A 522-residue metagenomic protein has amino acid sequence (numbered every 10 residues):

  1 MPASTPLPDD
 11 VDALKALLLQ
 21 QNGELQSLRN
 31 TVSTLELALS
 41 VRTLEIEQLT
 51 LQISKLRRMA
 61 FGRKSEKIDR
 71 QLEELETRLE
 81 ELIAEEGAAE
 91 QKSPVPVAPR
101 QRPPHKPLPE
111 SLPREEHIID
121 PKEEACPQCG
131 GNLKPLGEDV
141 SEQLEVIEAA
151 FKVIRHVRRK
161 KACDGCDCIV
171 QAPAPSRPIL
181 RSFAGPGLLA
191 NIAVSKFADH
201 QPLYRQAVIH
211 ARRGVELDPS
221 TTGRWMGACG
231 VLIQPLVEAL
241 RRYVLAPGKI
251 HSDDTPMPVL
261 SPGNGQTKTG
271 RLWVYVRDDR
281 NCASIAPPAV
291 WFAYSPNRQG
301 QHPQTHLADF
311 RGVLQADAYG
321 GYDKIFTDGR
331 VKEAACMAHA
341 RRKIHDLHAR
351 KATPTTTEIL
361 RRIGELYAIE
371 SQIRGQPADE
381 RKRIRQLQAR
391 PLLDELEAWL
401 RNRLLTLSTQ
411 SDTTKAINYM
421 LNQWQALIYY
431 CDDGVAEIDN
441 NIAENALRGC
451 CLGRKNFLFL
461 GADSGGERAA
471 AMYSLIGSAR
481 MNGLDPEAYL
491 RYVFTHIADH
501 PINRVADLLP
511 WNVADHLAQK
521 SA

Functional and structural regions predicted by a protein language model:
M1-F183, H251-S252, P258, C282-A286: Short, flexible loop/hinge motifs at secondary-structure junctions
L19, E47-Q48, Q101, P107 (+2 more regions): Catalytic center-proximal scaffold of phosphoryl-transfer enzymes
